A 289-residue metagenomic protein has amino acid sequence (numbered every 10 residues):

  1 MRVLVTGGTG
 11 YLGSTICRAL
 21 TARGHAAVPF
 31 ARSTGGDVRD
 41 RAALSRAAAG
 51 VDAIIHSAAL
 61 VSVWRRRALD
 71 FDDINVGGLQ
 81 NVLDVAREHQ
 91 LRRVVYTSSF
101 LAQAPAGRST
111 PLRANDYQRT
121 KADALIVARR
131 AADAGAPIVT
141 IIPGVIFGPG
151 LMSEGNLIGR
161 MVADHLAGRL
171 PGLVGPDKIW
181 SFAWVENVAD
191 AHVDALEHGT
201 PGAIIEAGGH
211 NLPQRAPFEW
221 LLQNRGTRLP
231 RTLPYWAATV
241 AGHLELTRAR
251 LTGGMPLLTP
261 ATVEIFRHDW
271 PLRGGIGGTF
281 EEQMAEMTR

Functional and structural regions predicted by a protein language model:
V3-R23: N-terminal Rossmann NAD(P)H-binding glycine-rich loop of SDR-like oxidoreductase domains
G36-G77, N81, V85, A102-G107: NAD(P)H-binding glycine-rich loop region in Rossmannoid oxidoreductase-like domains and their noncatalytic homologs
V63, S99-G107, I146-G150, G155: Conserved catalytic-site region of short-chain dehydrogenase/reductase
D70-V76, R113-L125, L151, G155-G159 (+1 more regions): Short-chain dehydrogenase/reductase
N81-T120, V139: Conserved Rossmann-fold NAD(P)-dependent oxidoreductase catalytic core, especially the SDR/UDP-sugar
I126-P149: Conserved beta-loop-beta element that borders a ligand/cofactor-binding pocket
M161-A183, N187: A conserved pocket-lining segment of Rossmann-fold NAD(P)-dependent short-chain dehydrogenase/reductase
A191-G254, F280-R289: Mid/C-terminal beta-alpha module of Rossmann-like enzyme folds, strongest in SDR-family dehydrogenases/epimerases
